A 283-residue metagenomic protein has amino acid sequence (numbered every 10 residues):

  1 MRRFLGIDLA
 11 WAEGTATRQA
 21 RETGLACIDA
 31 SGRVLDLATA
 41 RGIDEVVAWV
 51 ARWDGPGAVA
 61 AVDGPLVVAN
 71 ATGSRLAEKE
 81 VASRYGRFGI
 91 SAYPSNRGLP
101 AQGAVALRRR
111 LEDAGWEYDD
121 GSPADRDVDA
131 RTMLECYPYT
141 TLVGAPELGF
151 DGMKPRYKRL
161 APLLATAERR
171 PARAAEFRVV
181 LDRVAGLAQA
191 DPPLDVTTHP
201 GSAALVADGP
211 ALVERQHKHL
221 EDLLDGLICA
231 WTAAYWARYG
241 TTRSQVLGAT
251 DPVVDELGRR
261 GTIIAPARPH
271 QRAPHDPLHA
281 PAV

Functional and structural regions predicted by a protein language model:
M1-L5, L9-V283: RNase H-like (RuvC/DEDD) metal-dependent nuclease/polynucleotide-processing core
